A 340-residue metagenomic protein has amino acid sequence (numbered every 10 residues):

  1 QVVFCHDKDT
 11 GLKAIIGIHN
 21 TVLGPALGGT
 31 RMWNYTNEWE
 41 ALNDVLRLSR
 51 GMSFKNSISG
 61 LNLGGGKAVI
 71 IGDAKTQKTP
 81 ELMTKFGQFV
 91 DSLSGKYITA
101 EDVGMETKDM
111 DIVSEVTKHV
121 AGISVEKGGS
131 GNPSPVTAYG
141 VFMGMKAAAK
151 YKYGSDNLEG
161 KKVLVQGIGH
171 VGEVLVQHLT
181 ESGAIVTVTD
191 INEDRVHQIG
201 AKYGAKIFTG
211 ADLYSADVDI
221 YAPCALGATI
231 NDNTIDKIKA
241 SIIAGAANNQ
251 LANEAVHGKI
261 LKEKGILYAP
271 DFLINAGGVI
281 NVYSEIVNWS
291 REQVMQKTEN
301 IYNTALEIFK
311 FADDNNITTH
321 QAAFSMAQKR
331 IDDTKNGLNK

Functional and structural regions predicted by a protein language model:
Q1-K127: N-terminal ligand-binding/catalytic initiation module
L42-S49, P80-D91, D111-S114, A138-K146 (+7 more regions): Predominant activation on well-ordered alpha-helical scaffold segments within soluble catalytic domains
S57-L61, Y97-E101, Y153-K161, G210 (+2 more regions): Flexible, glycine/charged-enriched surface loops at secondary-structure junctions
N132-I220: Glycine-rich phosphate/diphosphate-binding loop of Rossmann-like nucleotide-binding domains
P135, H170-L175, T229-N233, L251-E254 (+1 more regions): Short glycine/serine/threonine-rich phosphate/pyrophosphate-binding segments that cradle anionic phosphate groups
A149, S241-K340: Adenosine-phosphate binding glycine-rich loop
I185, E193-L273: Rossmann-like adenosine-cofactor binding region
